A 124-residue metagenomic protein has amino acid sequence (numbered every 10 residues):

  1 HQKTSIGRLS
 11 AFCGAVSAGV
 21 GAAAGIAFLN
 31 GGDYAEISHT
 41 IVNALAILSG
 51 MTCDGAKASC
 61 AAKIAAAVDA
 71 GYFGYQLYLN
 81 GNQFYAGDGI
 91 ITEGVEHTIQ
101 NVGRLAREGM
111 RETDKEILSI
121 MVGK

Functional and structural regions predicted by a protein language model:
H1-R8, T52-G55: Glycine/charged-rich beta-loop-alpha catalytic/anionic-binding loops adjacent to active sites
I6-A11, E36, T40: A beta-strand-loop signature enriched in Asp, Gly, Thr, and Trp that corresponds to the sialidase/neuraminidase Asp-box
G7-A18, K63: Active-site nucleophile and cofactor-binding loops and adjacent substrate-binding regions of central metabolic enzymes
G19, I26-K124: Functionally critical mobile loop/hinge segments
